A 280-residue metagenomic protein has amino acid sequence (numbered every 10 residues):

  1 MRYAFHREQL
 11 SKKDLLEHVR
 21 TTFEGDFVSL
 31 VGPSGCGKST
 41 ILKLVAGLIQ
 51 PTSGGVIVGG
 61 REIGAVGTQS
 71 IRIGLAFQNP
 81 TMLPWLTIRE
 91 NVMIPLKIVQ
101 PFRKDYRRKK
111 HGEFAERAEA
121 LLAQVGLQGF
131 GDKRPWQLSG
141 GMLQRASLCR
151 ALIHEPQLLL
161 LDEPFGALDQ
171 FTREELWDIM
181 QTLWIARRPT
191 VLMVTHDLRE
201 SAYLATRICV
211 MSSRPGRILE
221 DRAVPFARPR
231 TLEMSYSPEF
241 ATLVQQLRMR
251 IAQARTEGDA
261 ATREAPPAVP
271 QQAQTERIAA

Functional and structural regions predicted by a protein language model:
V31-P33: The feature captures the beta-strand-to-loop junction immediately N-terminal to the Walker
A46: Helix-to-loop junction immediately C-terminal to a conserved catalytic motif
E62-F77, I98, K104-E116, E233-S237: ABC ATPase NBD coupling module
L86-P95, Q100-F102: Short coil-to-helix segment of the ABC ATPase nucleotide-binding domain corresponding to the Q-loop/switch region
K133-W136, H154: Conserved signature/switch motifs of ABC ATPase nucleotide-binding domains
L148: Hydrophobic anchor residue at the start of the ABC signature
L159-D162: Catalytic Walker B motif of ABC-type/P-loop ATPase nucleotide-binding domains
